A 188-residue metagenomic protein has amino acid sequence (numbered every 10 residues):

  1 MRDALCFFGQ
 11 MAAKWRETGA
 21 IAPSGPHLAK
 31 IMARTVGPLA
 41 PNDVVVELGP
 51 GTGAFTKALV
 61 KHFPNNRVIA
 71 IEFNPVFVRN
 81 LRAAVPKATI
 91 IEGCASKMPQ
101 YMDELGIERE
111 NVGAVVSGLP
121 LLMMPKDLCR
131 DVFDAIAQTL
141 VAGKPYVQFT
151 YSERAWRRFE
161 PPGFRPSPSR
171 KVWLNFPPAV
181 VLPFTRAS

Functional and structural regions predicted by a protein language model:
R2-L39: Class I SAM-dependent methyltransferase Rossmann-like catalytic core, especially the SAM/SAH-binding loop
P41-G51: Conserved class I S-adenosyl-L-methionine
T52-P64: Conserved SAM-binding loop of SAM-dependent methyltransferases across substrates and taxa, primarily the Class I
N74, C94: Conserved SAM/SAH-binding beta-strand->alpha-helix loop
L81-R82: Conserved SAM-binding loop
R130-A142: A short glycine-rich, Lys/Arg-flanked "PGG" loop and its adjoining helix->strand segment in the class I
A142-T150: Conserved beta-strand signature within the Rossmann-like core of class I S-adenosyl-L-methionine
K171-S188: Core SAM-dependent methyltransferase catalytic element
